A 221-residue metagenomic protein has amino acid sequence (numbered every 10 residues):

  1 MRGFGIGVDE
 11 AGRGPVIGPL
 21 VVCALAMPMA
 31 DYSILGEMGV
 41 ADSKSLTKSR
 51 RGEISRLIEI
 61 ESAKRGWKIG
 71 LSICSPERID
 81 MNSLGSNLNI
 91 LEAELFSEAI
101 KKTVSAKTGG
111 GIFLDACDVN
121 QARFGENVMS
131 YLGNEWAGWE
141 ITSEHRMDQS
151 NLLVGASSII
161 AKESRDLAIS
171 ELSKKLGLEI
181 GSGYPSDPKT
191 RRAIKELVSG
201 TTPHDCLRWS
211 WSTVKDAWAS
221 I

Functional and structural regions predicted by a protein language model:
M1-I221: RNase H-like, Mg2+-dependent phosphodiesterase core, and more generally RNA phosphate-backbone-engaging helix-loop
